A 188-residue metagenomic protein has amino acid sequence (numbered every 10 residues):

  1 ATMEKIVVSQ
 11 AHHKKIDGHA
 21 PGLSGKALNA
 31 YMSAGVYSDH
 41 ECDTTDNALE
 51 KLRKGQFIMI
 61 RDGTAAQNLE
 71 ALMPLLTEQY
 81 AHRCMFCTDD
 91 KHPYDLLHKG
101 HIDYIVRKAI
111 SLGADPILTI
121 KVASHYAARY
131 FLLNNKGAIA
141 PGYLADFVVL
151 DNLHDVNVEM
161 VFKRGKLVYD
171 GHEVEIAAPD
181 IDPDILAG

Functional and structural regions predicted by a protein language model:
A1-M59, A66-F86, L97-S111, L118: Histidine/acidic residue-rich metal-binding segments in metalloenzymes
M59-I60, Q79-Y80, G137-A138, L186: Short alpha-helix boundary/capping motifs
D89: Active-site glycine-centered loops adjacent to acidic/histidine catalytic or metal-binding residues that shape
H92: Short, glycine/acidic-enriched loop or turn micro-motifs at the edges of active sites
L97-G113, I117-G188: Active-site microenvironment of metallo-dependent hydrolases
